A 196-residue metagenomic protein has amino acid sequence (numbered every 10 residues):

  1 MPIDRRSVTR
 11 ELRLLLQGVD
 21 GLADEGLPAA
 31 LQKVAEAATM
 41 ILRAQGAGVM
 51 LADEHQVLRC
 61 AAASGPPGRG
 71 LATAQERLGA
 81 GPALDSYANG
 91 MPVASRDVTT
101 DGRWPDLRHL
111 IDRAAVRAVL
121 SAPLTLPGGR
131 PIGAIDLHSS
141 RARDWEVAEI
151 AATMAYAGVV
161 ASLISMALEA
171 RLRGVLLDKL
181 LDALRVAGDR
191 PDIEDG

Functional and structural regions predicted by a protein language model:
M1-S64, Q75, D192-D195: Intrinsically disordered, low-complexity terminal regulatory regions
P2-I3, H138-T153: Regulatory loop-to-helix N-cap segments in sensory/regulatory domains that couple ligand/signal detection
G46, R108, S121, A134: Short hydrophobic/aromatic beta-strand element in the GNAT-like acyltransferase core that lines or flanks the acyl-donor
A52, V57, G68-P105, H109-R117: Regulatory sensory and allosteric helical modules in signal-transduction proteins and certain transcription factors
R117-L126: A short, aliphatic-rich beta-strand micro-motif
G128-S139: Sensory beta-strand/linker motifs that couple input domains to effectors
M154-S162: Allosteric cytosolic regulatory segments
E169-G196: Signal-transducing coiled-coil/dimerization helices and immediately adjacent hinge/linker segments that couple sensory
